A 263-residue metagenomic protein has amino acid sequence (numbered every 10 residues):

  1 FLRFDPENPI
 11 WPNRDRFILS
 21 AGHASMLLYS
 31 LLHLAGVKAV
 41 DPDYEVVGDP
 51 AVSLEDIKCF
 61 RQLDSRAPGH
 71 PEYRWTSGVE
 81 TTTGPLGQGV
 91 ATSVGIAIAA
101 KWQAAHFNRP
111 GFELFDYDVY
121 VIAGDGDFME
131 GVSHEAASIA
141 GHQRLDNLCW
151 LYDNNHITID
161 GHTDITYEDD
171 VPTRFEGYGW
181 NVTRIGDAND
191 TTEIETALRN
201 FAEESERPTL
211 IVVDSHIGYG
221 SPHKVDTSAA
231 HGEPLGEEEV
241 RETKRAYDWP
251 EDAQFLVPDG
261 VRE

Functional and structural regions predicted by a protein language model:
F1-Q143: Cofactor-binding active-site loop characterized by glycine-rich and histidine/acidic residues
P9-I10, R14, A21, R66 (+5 more regions): Conserved acidic/glycine
D146: Short acidic/polar active-site loop segments enriched in Thr and Asp
